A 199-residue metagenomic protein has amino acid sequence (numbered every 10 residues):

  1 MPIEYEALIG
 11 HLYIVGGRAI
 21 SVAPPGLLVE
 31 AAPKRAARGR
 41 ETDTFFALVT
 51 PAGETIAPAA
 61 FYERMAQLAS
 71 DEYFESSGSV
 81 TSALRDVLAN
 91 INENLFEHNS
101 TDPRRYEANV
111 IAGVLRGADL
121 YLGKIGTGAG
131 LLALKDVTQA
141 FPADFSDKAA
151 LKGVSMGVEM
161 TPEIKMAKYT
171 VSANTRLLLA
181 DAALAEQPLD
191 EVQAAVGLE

Functional and structural regions predicted by a protein language model:
M1-E199: PP2C/PPM-type serine/threonine phosphatase catalytic domain
